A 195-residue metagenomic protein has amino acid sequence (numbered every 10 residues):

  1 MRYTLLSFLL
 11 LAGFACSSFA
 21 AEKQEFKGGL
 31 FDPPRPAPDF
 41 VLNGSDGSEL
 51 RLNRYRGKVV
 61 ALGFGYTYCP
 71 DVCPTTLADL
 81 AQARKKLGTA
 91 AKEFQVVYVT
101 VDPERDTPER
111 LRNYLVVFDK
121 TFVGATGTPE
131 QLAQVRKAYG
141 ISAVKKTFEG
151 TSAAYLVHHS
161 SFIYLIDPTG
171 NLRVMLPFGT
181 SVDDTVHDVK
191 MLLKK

Functional and structural regions predicted by a protein language model:
M1-L5: Positively charged n-region of N-terminal signal peptides that target proteins for export
S7-A15: Bacterial N-terminal signal peptides
C16-D39: N-proximal helix/coil linker or "cap" segments that precede and/or mark the start of modular domains
A37-P38, V60, S160-S161: Short loop/turn microsegments at loop-to-beta-strand junctions
F40-V60, R84: A short beta-strand-turn-helix
L52-P74, L80: Short active-site neighborhood of thiol/selenol oxidoreductases, capturing the structured segment around
T75-V135: Structural microenvironment flanking redox-active thiols in thiol-disulfide oxidoreductases
Q131-D188: Thiol/disulfide oxidoreductase modules built on the thioredoxin-like
